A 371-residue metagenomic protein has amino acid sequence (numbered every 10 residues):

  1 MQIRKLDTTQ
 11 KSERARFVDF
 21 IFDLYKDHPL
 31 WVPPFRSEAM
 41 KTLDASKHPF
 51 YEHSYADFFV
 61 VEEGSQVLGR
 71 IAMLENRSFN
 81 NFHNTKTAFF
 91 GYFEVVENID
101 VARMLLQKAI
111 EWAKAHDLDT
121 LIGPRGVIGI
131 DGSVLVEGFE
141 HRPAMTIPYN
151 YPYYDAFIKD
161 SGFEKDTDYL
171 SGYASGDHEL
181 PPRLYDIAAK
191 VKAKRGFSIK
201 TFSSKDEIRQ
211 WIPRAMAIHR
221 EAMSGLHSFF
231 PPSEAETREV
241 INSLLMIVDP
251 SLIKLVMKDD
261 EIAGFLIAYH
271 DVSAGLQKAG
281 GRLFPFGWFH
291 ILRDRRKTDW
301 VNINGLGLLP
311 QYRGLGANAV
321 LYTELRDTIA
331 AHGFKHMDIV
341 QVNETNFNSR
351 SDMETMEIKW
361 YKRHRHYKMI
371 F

Functional and structural regions predicted by a protein language model:
M1-L30: Generic start-of-chain signal for non-secretory N-termini
I21-E63, I71-N81, E207-L306: A conserved beta-strand-loop-helix scaffold within acyl/acetyltransferase catalytic domains
F22, K159-D166, D352-R363: Conserved acetyl-CoA-binding loop of GNAT-fold acetyltransferases
P34-S37, L43-D44, E52-V60, L68-R70 (+5 more regions): Catalytic cores of nucleotide-enabled group-transfer and carboxylate-activating enzymes in metabolic and assembly-line
V60-E62, S171-S175, L255-M257, H366-I370: Short, well-ordered beta-strand micro-motif
N80-G162, A279-T355: Acyl-donor binding region in acyl/amide transferases
P148-S228: Acyltransferase donor/substrate-recognition loop-hinge adjacent to the catalytic core
